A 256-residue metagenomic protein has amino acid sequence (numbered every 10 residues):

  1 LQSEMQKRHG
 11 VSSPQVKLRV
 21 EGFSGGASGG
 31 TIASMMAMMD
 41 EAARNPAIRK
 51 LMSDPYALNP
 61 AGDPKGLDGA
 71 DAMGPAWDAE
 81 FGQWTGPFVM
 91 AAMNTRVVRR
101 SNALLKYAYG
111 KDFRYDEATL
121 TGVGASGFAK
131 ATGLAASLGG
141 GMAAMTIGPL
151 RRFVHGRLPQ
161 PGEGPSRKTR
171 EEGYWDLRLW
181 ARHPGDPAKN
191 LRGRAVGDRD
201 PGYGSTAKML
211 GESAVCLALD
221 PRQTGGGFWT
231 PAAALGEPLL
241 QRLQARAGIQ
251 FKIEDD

Functional and structural regions predicted by a protein language model:
S3-D256: C-terminal catalytic/substrate-binding lobe primarily of soluble NAD(P)-dependent oxidoreductases
